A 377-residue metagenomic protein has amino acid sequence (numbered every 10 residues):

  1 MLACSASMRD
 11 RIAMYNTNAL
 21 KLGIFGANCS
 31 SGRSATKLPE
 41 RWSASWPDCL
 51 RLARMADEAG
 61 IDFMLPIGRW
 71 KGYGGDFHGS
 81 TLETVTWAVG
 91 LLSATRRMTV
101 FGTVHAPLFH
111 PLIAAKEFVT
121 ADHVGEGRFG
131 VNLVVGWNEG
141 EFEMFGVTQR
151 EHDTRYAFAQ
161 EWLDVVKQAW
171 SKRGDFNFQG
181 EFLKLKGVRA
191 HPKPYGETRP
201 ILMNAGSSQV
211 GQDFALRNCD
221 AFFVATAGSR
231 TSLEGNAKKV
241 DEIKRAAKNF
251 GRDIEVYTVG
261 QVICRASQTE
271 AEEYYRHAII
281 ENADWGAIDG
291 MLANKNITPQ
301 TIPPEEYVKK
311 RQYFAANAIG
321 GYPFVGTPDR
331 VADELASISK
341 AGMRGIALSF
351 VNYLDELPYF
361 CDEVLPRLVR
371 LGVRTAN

Functional and structural regions predicted by a protein language model:
C4-A94, K193-P200: N-terminal beta1-alpha1-beta2 module of alpha/beta enzyme domains
C4-C29, L52-E58, H152-G196, S229-K340 (+1 more regions): An alpha-helical appendage that flanks or caps ligand/catalytic pockets
L20-I24, M64-P66, T99-V104, F129-L133 (+4 more regions): Hydrophobic faces of well-ordered beta-strands that scaffold small-molecule active sites in alpha/beta enzyme cores
L22, A56, G60, L91 (+8 more regions): Conserved, mostly hydrophobic/aromatic
R33-P47, T103-L112, T148, G196-Q209 (+2 more regions): Active-site mouth loops of central-metabolism enzymes
F63-V85, T226-L233, L348-C361: Glycine-rich, proline-tolerant flexible connector loops at the mouths of alpha/beta enzymes
G75-F101, R245-A246, F360-A376: Alpha-helix-loop-beta-strand connector modules within alpha/beta enzyme cores
L216-R230: A conserved active-site cap/scaffold subdomain adjacent to cofactor or substrate pockets
